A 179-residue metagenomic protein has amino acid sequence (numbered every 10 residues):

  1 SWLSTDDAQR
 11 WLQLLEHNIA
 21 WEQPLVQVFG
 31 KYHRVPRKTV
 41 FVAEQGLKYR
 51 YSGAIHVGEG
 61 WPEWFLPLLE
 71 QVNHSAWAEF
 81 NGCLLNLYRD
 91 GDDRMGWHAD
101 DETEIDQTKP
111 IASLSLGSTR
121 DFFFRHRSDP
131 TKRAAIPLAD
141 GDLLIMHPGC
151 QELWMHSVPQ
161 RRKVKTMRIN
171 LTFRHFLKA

Functional and structural regions predicted by a protein language model:
S1-A179: Non-heme Fe(II) oxygenase metal-center motifs and adjacent flexible, charged/small-residue loops
